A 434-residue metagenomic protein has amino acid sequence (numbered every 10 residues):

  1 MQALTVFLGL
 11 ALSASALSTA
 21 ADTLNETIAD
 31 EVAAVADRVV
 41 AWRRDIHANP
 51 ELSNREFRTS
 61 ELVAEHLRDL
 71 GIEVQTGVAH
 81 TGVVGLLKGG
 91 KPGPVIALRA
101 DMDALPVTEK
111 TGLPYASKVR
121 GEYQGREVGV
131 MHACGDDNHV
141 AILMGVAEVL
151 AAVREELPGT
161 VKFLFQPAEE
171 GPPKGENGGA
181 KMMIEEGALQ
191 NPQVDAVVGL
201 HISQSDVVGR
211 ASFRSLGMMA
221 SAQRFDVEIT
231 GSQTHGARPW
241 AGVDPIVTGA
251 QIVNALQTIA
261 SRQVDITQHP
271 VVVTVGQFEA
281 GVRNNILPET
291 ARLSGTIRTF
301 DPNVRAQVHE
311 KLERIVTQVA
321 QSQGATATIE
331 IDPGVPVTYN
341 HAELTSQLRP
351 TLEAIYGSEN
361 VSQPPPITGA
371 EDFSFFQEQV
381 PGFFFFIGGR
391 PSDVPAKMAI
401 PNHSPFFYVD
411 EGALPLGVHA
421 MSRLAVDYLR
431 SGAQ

Functional and structural regions predicted by a protein language model:
Q2-S15: Bacterial N-terminal signal peptides
A16-A21: Boundary at the C-terminal end of the N-terminal hydrophobic targeting segment
D22-T23, D69, V247-Q434: Metal-dependent amide/peptide-bond hydrolase catalytic core, centered on the "pita-bread" metallohydrolase fold
T23-M131, N138-K162: Acidic/His- and Gly-rich active-site-bordering loop/insert found across diverse amide/peptide-bond hydrolases
A33-D37, P50-E61, A133, D137 (+8 more regions): Soluble non-cytosolic domains of exported or imported proteins
I46, G85, L98, D136 (+8 more regions): Divalent metal-coordination and catalytic microenvironments
V119-M131, D137-N138, V149-L150, E155-Q277 (+2 more regions): Histidine/acidic-residue-rich, glycine-tolerant segments that coordinate divalent metal ions
